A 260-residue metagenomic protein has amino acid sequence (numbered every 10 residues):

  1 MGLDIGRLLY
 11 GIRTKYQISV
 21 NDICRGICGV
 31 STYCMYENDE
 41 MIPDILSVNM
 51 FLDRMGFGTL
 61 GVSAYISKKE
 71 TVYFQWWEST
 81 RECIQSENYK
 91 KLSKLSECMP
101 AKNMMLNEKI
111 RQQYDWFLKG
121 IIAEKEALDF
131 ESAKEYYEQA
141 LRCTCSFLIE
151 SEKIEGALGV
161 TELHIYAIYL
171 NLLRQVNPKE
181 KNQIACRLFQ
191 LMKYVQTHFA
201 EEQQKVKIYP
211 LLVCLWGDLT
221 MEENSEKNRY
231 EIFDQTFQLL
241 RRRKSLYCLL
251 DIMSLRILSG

Functional and structural regions predicted by a protein language model:
M1-K15: A short, Lys/Arg-rich alpha-helix, primarily the initiator
G11, N21-D22, M50: Alpha-helical residues within helix-turn-helix
Y16-M35: Short alpha-helical DNA-recognition segment
D44-V62: DNA major-groove recognition helix of helix-turn-helix/homeodomain DNA-binding modules
A64-I66, P100-I110, E126, R142-V160 (+3 more regions): Flexible helix-coil transition and linker loops at the boundaries of alpha-helical arrays
E70-R81, K109-K125, G156-N177, V206-L219 (+1 more regions): Amphipathic alpha-helical repeat scaffolds of TPR domains
C83-P100, E126-I149, P178-Y194, M221-Q235: Helix-turn-helix repeat elements of alpha-solenoid scaffolds
I165-G260: C-terminal regulatory/effector modules of DNA-binding transcriptional regulators
